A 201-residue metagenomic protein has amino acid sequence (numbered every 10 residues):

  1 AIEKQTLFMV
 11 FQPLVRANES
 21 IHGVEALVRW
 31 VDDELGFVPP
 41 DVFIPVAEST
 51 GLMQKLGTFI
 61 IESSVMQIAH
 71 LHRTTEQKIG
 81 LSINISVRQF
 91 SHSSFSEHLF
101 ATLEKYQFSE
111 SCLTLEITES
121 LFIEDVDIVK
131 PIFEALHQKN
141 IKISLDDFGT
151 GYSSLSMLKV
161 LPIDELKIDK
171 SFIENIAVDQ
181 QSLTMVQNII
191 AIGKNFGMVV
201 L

Functional and structural regions predicted by a protein language model:
A1-V46, N84, L145: Active-site core of bacterial EAL-family cyclic-dinucleotide phosphodiesterase domains
I2, H72, H137: Conserved ATPase "switch" residues in P-loop NTPase domains
R16-E25, L52-V129: Catalytic core of bacterial c-di-GMP phosphodiesterases, primarily the EAL and HD-GYP domains, capturing alpha-helical
G23, P39, S94-S96, I128-V129 (+3 more regions): Residues at alpha-helix caps and immediate loop-helix transition turns in enzyme cores, especially N- and C-cap
E25, V42, V46, S63 (+4 more regions): Cyclic nucleotide signaling catalytic output domains
G36-P40, S49, L145-L158, S182: Catalytic-site-adjacent helices and loops of nucleotide signaling machinery
D41-P45, Q54, K130, E134 (+1 more regions): Conserved long alpha-helical elements within nucleotide-processing catalytic cores of c-di-GMP signaling and class III
F100-I176, N188-L201: The catalytic core of metal-dependent phosphodiesterases that act on cyclic dinucleotides
